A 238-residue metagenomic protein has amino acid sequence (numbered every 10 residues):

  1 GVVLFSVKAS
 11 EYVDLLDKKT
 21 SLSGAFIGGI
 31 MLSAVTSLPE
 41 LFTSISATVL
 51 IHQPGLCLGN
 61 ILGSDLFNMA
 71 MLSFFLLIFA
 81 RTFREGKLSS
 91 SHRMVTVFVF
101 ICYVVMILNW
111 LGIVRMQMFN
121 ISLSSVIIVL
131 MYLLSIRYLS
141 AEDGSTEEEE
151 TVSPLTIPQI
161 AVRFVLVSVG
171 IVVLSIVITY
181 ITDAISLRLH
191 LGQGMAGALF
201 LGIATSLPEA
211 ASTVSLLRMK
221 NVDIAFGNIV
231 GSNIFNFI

Functional and structural regions predicted by a protein language model:
G1-I238: Hydrophobic alpha-helical segments, chiefly the membrane-spanning helices and signal/signal-anchor peptides
